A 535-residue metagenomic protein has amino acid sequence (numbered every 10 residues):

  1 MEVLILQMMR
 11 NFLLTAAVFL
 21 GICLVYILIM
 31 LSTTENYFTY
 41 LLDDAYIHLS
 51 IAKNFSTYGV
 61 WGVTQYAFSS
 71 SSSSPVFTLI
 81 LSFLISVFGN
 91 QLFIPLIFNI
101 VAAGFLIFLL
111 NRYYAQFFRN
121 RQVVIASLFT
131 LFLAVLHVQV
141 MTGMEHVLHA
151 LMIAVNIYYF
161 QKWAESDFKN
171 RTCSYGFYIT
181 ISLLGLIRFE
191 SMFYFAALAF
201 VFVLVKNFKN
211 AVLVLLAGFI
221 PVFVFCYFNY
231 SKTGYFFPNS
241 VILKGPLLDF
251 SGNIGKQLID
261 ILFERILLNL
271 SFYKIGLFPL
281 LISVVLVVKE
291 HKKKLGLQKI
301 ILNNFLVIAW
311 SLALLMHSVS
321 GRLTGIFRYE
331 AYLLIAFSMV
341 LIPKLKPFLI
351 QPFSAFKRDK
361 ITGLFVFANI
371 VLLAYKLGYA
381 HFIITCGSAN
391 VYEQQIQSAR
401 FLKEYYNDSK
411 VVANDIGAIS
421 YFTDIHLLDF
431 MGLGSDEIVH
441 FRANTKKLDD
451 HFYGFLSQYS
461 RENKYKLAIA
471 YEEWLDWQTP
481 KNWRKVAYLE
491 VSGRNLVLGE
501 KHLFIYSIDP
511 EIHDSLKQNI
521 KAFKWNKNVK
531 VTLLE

Functional and structural regions predicted by a protein language model:
E2, K162-S166, F193-F219, L286-L297 (+2 more regions): Perimembrane helix-loop-helix junctions
T15-L20, R121-L128, R171-I179, L216-F223 (+6 more regions): Signature aromatic-anchored transmembrane alpha helix within multi-pass, membrane-resident enzymes that catalyze glycan
T33-F38, A368-S420, H426-E473, Y488-E535: Membrane-embedded, lumen/periplasm-facing catalytic core of multi-pass transferases that use lipid-linked donors
L41, M141-L148: Short acidic/glycine- and proline-prone juxtamembrane loop motifs at membrane-interface regions of multi-pass membrane
I47, I51-T57, F68, S82 (+3 more regions): Membrane-lumen/periplasm interface segments of specific transmembrane helices in polyprenyl phosphate-linked
I97-F118, V155, Y159: Transmembrane-helix motifs of polytopic, lipid-linked glycan transferases
A126-L128, A154, T172-R188, F195-F202 (+3 more regions): Membrane-interface alpha helices of multi-pass inner-membrane proteins
L148, I187, F193, F278 (+1 more regions): Hydrophobic/aromatic-rich transmembrane helices and adjacent perimembrane loops
